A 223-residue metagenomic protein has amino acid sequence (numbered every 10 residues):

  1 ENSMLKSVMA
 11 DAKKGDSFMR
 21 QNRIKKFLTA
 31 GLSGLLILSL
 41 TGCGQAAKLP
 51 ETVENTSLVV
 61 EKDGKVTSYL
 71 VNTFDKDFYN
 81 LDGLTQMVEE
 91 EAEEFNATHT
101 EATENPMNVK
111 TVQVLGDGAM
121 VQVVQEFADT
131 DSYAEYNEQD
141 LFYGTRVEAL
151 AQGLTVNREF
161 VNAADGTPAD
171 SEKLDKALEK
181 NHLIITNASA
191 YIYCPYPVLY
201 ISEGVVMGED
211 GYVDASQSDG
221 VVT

Functional and structural regions predicted by a protein language model:
E1-F18: Short, Lys/Arg-enriched N-terminal segments with co-localized hydrophobic residues within the first ~10-30 amino acids
R20-G31: Bacterial N-terminal signal peptides that target proteins for export
S39-G42: C-terminal motif of bacterial Sec signal peptides marking the signal peptidase cleavage site
G44-A46: Bacterial signal peptide processing site
P50-T111: N-terminal Sec/ER secretory leader and immediately downstream segment of secreted/extracellular precursors
Q113-T223: Mature, soluble, non-transmembrane domains
